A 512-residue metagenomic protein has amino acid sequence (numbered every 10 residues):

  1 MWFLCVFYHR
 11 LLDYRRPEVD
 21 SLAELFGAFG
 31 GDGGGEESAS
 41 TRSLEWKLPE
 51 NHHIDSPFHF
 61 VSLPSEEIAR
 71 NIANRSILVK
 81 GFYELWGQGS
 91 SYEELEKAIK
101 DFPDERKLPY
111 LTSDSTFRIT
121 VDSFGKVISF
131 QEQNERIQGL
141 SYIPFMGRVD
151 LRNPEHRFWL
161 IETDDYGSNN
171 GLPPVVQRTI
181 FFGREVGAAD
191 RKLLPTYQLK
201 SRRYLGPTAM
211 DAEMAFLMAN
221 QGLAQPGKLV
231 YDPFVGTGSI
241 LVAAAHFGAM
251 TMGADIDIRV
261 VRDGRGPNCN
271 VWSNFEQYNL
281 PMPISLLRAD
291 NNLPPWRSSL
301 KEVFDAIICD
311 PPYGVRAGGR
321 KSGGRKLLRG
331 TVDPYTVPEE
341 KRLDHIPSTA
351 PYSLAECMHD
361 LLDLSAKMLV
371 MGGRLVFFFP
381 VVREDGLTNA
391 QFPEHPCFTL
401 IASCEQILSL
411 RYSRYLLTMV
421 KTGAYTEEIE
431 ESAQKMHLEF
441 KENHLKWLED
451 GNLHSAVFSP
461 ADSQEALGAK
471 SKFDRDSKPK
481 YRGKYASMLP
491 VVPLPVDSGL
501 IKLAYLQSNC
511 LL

Functional and structural regions predicted by a protein language model:
M1-N74, L78, F124-Q133, L151-W159 (+1 more regions): Class I S-adenosyl-L-methionine-dependent methyltransferase catalytic core
D32, I77-A98: Conserved short beta-strand edge segments in small beta-sheet-based binding/regulatory domains
E93-Y110: Short, charged beta->alpha transition segments
K107-S113, P173-P174: Short glycine/proline-enriched loop/turn "hinge" motifs that connect secondary-structure elements and lie
S113-T116, P226-G227: Phosphate-coordination loops involved in phosphoryl transfer and adenosine-cofactor binding
T116-R118, Y142-P154, N169-N170: Short secondary-structure capping/junction motifs at helix and strand boundaries
T120-D122: Active-site nucleophile-His-acid catalytic modules used for acyl/amide transfer and hydrolysis across diverse enzymes
E132-P144: A short, contiguous, amphipathic alpha-helix enriched in charged residues
